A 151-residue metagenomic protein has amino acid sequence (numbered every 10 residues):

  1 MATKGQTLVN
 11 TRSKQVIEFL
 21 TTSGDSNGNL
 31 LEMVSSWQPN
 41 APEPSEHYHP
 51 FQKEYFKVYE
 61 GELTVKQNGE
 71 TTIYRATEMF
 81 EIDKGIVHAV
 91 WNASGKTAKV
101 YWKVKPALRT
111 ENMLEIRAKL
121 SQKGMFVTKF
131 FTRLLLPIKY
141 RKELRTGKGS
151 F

Functional and structural regions predicted by a protein language model:
M1-L30, A41-Q52, K57, E62-F151: Jelly-roll (double-stranded beta-helix
E32-S36: Short amphipathic
